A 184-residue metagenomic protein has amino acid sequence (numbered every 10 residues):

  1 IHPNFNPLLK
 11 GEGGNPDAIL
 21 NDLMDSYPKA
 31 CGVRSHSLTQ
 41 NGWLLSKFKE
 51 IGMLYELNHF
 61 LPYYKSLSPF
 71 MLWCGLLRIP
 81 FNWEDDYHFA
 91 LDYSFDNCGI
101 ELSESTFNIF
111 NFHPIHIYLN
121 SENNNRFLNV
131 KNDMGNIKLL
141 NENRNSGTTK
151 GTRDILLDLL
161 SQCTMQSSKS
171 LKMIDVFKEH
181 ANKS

Functional and structural regions predicted by a protein language model:
I1-S46, F110: Metal-dependent polysaccharide deacetylase catalytic core of the NodB/CE4 family, i.e., the active-site-bearing domain
N21, D25-K29, G42-L54, H59-S184: Terminal accessory/targeting
